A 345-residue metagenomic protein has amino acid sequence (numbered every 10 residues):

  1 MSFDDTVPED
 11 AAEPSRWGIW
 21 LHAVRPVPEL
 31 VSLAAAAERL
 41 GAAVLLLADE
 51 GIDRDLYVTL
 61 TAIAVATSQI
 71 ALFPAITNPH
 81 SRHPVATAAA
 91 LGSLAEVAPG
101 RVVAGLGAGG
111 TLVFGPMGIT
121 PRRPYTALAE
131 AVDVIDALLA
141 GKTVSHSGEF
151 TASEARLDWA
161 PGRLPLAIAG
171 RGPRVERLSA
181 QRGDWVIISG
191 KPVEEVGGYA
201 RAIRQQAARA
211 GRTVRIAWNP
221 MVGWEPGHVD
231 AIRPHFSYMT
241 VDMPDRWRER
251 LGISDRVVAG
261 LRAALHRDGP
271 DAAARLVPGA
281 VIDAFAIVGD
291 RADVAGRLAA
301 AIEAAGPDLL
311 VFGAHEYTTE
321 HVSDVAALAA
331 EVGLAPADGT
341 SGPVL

Functional and structural regions predicted by a protein language model:
M1-L345: Active-site-adjacent structural elements that line small-molecule/cofactor binding pockets in enzymes
